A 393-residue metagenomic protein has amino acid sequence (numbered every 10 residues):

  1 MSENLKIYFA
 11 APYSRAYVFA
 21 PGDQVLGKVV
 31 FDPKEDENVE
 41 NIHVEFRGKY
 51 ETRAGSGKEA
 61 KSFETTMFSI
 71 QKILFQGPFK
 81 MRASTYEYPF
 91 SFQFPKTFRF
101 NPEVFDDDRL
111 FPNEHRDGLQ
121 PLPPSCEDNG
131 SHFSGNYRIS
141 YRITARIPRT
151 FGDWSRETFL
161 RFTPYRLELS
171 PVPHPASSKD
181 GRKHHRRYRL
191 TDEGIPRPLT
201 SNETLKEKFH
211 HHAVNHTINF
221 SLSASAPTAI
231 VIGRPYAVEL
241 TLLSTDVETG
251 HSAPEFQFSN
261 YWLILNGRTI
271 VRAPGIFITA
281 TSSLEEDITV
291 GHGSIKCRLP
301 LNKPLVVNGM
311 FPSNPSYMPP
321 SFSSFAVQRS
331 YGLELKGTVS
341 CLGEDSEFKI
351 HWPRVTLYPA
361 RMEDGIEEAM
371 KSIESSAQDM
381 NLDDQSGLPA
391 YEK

Functional and structural regions predicted by a protein language model:
M1-K393: C-terminal beta-sandwich interaction modules and adjacent acidic, Ser/Thr/Pro/Gly-rich low-complexity tails used
